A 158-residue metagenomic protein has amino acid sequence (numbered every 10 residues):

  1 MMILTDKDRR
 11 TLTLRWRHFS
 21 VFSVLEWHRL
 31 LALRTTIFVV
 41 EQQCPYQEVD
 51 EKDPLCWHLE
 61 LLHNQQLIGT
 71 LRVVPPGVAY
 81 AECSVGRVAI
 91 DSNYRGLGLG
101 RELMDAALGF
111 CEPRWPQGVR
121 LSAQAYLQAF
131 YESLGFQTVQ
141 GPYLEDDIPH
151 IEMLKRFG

Functional and structural regions predicted by a protein language model:
M2-L67: Short amphipathic alpha-helix that is part of the acyltransferase structural core
L4-R10, T70, R87, D91 (+1 more regions): N-terminal, polar/charged subdomain of small-to-medium soluble alpha/beta proteins
V49-P54, G77, L144-E145: A short beta-turn/loop motif at secondary-structure boundaries
E60, Q66-P76, A81-A89: Conserved beta-strand in the GNAT
P75-V85, R95, W115-Q117, D146-H150: A conserved beta-turn-beta hairpin within the catalytic core of GNAT-like acetyltransferases that forms part
I90, G96-G109: Conserved acetyl-CoA-binding loop-helix of GNAT-fold acetyltransferases
M104, C111-Q124: Conserved GNAT acetyl-CoA-binding A-motif
S122, E132, Q137-E152: Conserved catalytic-core motifs of GNAT/GCN5-like acyltransferases
